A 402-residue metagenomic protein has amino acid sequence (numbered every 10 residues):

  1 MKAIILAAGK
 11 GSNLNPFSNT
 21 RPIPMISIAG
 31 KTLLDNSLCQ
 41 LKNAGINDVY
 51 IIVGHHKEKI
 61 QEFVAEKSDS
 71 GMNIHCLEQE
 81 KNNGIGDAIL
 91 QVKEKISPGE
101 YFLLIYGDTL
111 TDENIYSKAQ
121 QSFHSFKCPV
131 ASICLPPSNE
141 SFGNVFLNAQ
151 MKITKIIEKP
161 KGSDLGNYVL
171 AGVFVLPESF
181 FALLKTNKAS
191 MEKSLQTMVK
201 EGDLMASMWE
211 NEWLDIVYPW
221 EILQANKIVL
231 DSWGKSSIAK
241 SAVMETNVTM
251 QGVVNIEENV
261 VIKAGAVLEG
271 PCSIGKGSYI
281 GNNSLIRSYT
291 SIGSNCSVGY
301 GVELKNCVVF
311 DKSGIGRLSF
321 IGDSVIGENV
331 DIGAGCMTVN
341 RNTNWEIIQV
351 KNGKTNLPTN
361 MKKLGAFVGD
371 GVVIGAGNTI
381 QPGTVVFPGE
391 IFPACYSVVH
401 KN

Functional and structural regions predicted by a protein language model:
M1-N19, D203: N-terminal nucleotide-binding beta1-loop-alpha1 segment
K2-I5, S27, K31-I105, T111: Conserved N-terminal catalytic core of the sugar/cofactor nucleotidyltransferase
L103, L110, Q120-H124, P137 (+1 more regions): Catalytic-core segments of class I nucleotidyltransferases/pyrophosphorylases that form NMP-activated intermediates
L110-D112, L176, I332, F392: Hydrophobic/aromatic residue at the end of a short beta strand that borders the catalytic acidic motif
N114-E140: Conserved donor-nucleotide/metal-binding helix-loop-beta segment in metal-dependent transferases, i.e., the alpha-helix
A182-A189, V199-S288: Extended, small-residue-rich solenoid/repeat segments and analogous flexible loops that form exposed scaffolds
E258, G275-K276, S294, K305 (+1 more regions): The repeat-register position in solenoid repeat domains
V298-N402: Glycine-rich hexapeptide-repeat left-handed beta-helix
